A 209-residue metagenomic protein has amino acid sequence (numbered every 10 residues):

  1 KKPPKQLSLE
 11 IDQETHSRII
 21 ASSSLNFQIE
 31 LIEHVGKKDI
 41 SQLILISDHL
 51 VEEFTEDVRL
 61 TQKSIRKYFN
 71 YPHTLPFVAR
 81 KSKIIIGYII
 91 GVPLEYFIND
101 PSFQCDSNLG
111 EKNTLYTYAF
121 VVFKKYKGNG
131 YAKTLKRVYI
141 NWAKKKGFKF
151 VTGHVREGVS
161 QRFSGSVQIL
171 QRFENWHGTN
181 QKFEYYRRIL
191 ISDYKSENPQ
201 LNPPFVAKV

Functional and structural regions predicted by a protein language model:
T15-S64, Y71, P76-I86: Short amphipathic alpha-helix that is part of the acyltransferase structural core
S64-R66, S102-N108, Q171-E174: Short, P/G- and charge-enriched loop/turn segments at secondary-structure junctions
I85, I169-R172: Residue-level detector of beta-propeller blades
I85-A119: Conserved acyl-donor/pantetheine-binding loop and adjacent beta-alpha core of acyl/acetyltransferases and related
Y118-V122, G128-N141: Conserved acetyl-CoA-binding loop-helix of GNAT-fold acetyltransferases
A143-E157: Conserved GNAT acetyl-CoA-binding A-motif
Q161-L170: Conserved active-site tyrosine of GNAT-family acetyltransferases
Q171-V209: C-terminal "cap" of GNAT-fold acetyltransferases
